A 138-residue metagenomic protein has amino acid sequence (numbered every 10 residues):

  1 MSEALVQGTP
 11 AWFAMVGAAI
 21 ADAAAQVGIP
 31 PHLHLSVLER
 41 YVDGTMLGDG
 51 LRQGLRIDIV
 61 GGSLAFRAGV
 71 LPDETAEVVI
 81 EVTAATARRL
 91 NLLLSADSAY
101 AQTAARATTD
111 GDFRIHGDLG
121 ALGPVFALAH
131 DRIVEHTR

Functional and structural regions predicted by a protein language model:
M1-R138: Feature captures hydrophobic
